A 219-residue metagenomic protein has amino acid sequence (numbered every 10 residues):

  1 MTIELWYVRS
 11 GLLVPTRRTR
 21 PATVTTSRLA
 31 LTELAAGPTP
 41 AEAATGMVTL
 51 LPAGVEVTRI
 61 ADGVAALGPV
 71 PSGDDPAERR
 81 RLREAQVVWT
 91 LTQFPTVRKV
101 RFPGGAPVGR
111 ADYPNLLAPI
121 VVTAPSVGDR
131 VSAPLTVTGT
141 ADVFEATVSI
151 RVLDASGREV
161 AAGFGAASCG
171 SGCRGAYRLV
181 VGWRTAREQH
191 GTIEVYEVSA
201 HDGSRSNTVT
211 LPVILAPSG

Functional and structural regions predicted by a protein language model:
M1-G219: Bimodal "functional hotspot" detector
